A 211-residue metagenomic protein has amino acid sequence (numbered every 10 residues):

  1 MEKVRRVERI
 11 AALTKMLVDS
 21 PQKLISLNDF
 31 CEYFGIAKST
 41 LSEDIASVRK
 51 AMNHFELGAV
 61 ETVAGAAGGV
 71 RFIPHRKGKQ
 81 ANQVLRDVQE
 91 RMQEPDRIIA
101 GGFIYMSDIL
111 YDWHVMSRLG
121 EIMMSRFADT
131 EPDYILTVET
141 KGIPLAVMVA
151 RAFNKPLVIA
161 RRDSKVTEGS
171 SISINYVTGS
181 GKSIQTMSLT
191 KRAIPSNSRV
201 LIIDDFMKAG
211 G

Functional and structural regions predicted by a protein language model:
E2-I202, M207-G211: PRPP-associated nucleotide enzymes
